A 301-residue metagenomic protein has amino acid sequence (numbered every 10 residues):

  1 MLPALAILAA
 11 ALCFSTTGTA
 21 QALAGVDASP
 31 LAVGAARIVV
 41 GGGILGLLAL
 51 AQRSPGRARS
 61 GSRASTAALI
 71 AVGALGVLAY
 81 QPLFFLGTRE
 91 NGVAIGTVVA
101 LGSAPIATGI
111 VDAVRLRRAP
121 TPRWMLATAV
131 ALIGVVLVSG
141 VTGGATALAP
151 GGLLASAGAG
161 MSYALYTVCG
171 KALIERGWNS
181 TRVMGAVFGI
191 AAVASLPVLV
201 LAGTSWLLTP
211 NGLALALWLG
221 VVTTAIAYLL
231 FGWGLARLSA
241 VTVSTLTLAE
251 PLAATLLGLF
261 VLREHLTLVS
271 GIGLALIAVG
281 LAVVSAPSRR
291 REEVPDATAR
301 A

Functional and structural regions predicted by a protein language model:
M1-A4, V26-A35, G61-T66, G140-S162 (+2 more regions): Juxtamembrane helix-entry segments on the extracytoplasmic side of multipass membrane proteins
M1-G43, L48, P82-L83, G143-A172 (+2 more regions): Glycine-/small-residue-enriched transmembrane alpha-helix faces in small-molecule transporters and effluxers
C13, G18, A49-G96, A100 (+3 more regions): Specific transmembrane alpha-helical segments of multi-pass solute transporters/efflux pumps, especially DMT/EamA
G25-A79, S103-V111, M161-C169, M184-A202 (+1 more regions): Transmembrane alpha-helices of multi-pass small-molecule transport proteins
A32-G43, F84-A119, W124, A159 (+1 more regions): Specific alpha-helical transmembrane segments that line the substrate/conduction pathway and gating interfaces
A36, G96-S103, C169-A192, T224-F260: Helix-helix packing/entry segments at the starts of transmembrane helices
I38, G140, G212, L248-A301: C-terminal-most transmembrane helix of multi-pass membrane proteins
L45, A49, P120-T142, F188-G189 (+3 more regions): Hydrophobic transmembrane alpha-helices of multi-pass small-molecule transport proteins
